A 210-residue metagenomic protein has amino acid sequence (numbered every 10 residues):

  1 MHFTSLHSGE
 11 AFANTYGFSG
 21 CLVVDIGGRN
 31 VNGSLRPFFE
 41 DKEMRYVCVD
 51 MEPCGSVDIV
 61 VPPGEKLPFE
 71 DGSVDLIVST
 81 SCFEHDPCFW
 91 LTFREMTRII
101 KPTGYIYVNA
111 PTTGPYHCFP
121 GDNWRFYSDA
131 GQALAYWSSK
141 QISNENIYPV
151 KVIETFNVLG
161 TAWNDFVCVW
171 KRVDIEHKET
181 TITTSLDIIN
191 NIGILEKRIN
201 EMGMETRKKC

Functional and structural regions predicted by a protein language model:
M1-G17: Class I SAM-dependent methyltransferase Rossmann-like catalytic core, especially the SAM/SAH-binding loop
G9-N14, R36-P37, Q132: Short amphipathic alpha-helical segments and helix-helix/interface helices
T15-R29, W124-A135: Conserved long hydrophobic alpha-helices within structured protein cores
S19-G20, V57, P62-P63, I147 (+2 more regions): Intrinsic structural disorder
C21-H117: Conserved SAM-binding loop
P87-T97, K101, Y105-C210: S-adenosyl-L-methionine-dependent methyltransferase catalytic module, highlighting the catalytic core
